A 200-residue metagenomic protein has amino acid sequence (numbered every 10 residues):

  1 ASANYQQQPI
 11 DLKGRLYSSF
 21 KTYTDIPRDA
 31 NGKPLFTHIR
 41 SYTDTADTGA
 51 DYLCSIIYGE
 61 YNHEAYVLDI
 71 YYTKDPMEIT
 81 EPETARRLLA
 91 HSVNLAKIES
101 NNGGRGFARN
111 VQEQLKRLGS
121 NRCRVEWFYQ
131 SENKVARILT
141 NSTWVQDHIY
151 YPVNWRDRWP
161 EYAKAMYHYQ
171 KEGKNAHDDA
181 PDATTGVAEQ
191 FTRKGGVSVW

Functional and structural regions predicted by a protein language model:
A1-T43: ATPase catalytic-site recognition across NTP-hydrolyzing enzymes
S2, T37-R40, Y52-S55, V93 (+2 more regions): Active-site lining segments that contact anionic ligands and/or coordinate catalytic metals
Y5, N141, A183: A residue-level signal for conserved active-site and pocket-lining positions in enzyme catalytic cores
Q8, L12, L16, C54-G173: Mg2+-dependent endonuclease catalytic cores in nucleic-acid-processing enzymes, primarily RNase H-like
K13, S18, T22-D25, I70 (+1 more regions): Acidic two-metal-ion nuclease catalytic site recognized across multiple nuclease folds, prominently DnaQ/RNase D-T
G32-E60, A183: Gly/Thr-rich phosphate-binding beta-strand-loop-beta motif of the actin/hexokinase/Hsp70
R40-Y42, I149-P152, W200: Short hydrophobic beta-strand segments
Y167-W200: Acidic, Mg2+-coordinating catalytic module of metal-dependent nucleases/exonucleases that use a two-metal-ion mechanism
